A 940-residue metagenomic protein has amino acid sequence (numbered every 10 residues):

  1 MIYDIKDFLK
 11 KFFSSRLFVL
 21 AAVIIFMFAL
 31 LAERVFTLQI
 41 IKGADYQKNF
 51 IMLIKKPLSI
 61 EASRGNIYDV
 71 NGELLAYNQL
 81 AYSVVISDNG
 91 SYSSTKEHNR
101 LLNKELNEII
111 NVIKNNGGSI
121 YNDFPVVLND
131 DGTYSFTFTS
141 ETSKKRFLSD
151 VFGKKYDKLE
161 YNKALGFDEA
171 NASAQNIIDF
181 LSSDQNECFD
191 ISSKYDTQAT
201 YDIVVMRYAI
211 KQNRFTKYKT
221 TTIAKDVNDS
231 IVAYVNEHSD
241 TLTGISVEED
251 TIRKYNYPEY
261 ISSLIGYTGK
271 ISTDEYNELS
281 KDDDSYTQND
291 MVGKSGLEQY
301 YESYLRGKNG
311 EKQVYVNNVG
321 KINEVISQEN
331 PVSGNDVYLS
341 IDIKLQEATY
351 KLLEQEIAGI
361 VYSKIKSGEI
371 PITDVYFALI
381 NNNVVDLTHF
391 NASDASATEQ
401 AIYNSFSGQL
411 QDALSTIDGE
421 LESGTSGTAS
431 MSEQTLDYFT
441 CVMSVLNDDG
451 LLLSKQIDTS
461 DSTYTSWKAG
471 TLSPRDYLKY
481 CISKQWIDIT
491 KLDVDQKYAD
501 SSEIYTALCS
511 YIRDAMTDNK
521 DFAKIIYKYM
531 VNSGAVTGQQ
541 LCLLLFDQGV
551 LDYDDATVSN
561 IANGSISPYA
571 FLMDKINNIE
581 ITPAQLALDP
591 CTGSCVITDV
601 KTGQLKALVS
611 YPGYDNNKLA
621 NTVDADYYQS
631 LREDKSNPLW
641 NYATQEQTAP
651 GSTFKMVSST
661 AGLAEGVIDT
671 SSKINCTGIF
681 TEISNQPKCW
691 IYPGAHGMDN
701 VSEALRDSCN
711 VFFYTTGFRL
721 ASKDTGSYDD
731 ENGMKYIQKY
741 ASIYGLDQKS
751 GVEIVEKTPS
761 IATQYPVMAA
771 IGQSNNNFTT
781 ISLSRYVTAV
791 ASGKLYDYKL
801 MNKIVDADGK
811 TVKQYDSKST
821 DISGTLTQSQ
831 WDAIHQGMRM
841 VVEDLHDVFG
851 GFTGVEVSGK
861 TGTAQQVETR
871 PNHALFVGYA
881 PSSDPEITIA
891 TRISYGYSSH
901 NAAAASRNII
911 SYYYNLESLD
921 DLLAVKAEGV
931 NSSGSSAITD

Functional and structural regions predicted by a protein language model:
M1-I576, P583-S594, V600, G613 (+4 more regions): Membrane-proximal periplasmic segments of bacterial cell-envelope enzymes, especially penicillin-binding proteins
R34, G72, L106-I109, V235 (+9 more regions): Active-site SXXK
R64, A81, N99, N103-I110 (+19 more regions): Extracytoplasmic/secreted envelope proteins and their assembly/folding machinery, especially bacterial periplasmic
G65-V70, N256-Y276, S280, N289-S295 (+6 more regions): Active-site beta-strand/loop architecture of penicillin-binding DD-peptidases
Y77-L80, D88, T670-D707, V752-P759 (+4 more regions): Conserved active-site-proximal loop/helix segments of enzymes involved in bacterial cell-wall and related
N330-G334, N637-Q645, I683-P687, G694-D699 (+3 more regions): Flexible glycine/proline-enriched surface loops and loop-helix/loop-strand junctions
N335-I341, A587-G593, D626-F654, S671-I674 (+1 more regions): Short active-site loop at a secondary-structure junction that contains or immediately precedes the catalytic residue(s)
T592, P687-Y692, T725-V767: Mid-domain, small-residue-enriched loop/turn segments at the edges of structured enzyme/sensor domains
